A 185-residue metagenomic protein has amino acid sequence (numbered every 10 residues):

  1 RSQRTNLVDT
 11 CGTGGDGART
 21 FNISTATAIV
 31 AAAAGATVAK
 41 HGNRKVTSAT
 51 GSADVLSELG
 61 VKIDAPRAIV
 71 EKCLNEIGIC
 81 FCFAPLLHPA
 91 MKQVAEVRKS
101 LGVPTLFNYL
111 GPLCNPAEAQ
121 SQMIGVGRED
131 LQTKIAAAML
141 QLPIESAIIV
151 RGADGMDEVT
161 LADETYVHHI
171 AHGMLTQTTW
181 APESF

Functional and structural regions predicted by a protein language model:
R1-G42: Active-site cofactor/substrate anionic-group-binding motifs, chiefly glycine- and Lys/Arg-rich phosphate-binding loops
R4-L7, N43, S52, V94 (+2 more regions): A residue-level detector for conformationally permissive "hinge/kink" positions
T5-C11, N43-A49, E71-C73, H88: Short, glycine/charge-rich beta-strand/loop segments that flank catalytic centers and engage negatively charged groups
D16-A28, H41, S48-T50, M91 (+2 more regions): Short glycine/serine/threonine-rich phosphate/pyrophosphate-binding segments that cradle anionic phosphate groups
T20, G35, S57-D64, I69-F185: Glycine-rich anion-binding loops and their surrounding alpha/beta cores
R44-V61: Active-site-proximal loop->helix
